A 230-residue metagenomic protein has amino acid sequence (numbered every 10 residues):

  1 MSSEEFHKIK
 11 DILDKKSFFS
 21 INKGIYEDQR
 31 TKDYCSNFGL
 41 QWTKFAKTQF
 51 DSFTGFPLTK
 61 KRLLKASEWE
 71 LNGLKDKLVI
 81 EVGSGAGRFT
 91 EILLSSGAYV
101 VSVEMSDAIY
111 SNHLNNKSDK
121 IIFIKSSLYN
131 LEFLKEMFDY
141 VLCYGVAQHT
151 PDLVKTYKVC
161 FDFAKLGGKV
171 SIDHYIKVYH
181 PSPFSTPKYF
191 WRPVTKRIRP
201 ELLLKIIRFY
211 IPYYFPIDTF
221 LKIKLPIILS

Functional and structural regions predicted by a protein language model:
M1-E136, Y140: Conserved N-terminal segment of class I S-adenosyl-L-methionine
E104, K125, G145, H174-I176: Glycine-rich, histidine-containing beta strand-loop boundary motifs that form or position
N130, Q148, K177: Active-site micro-motifs of SAM-dependent methyltransferase domains
Y140-P151: A short SAM/SAH-binding and catalytic strip from SAM-dependent methyltransferases
H149-T156, I172: Repeat-solenoid scaffold signature
V154-L166: A short glycine-rich, Lys/Arg-flanked "PGG" loop and its adjoining helix->strand segment in the class I
K169-L203, F209-P212: Conserved class I S-adenosyl-L-methionine
P200-S230: Extended, charge-rich helix/loop segments that form flexible, surface "patches" used to engage negatively charged
